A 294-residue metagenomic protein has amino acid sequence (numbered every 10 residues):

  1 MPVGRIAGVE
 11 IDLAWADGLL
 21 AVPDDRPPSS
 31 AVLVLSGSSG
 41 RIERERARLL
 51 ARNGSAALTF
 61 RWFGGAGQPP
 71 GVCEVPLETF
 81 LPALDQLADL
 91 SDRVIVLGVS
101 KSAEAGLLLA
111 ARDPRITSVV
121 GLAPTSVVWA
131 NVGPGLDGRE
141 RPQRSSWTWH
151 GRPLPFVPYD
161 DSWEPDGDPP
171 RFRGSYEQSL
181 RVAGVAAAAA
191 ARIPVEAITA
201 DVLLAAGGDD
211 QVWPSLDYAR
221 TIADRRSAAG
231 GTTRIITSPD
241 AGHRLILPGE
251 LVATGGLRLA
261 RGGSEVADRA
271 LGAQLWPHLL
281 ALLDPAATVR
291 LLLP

Functional and structural regions predicted by a protein language model:
M1-S30: N-terminal cap/lid segment of alpha/beta-hydrolase-fold proteins
S29, S36-R41, G208: Active-site glycine-rich loops that stabilize anionic/oxyanionic intermediates across multiple enzyme folds
G37-L49, W62: The serine-hydrolase catalytic nucleophile loop
S39, F63-I95: Catalytic nucleophile-loop/oxyanion-hole region of alpha/beta-hydrolase and closely related hydrolase-like folds
G40-R41, E45, D85-F156, S175-A186: Primarily recognizes the serine-hydrolase "nucleophile elbow" in alpha/beta-hydrolase and SGNH/GDSL folds
A51-Q68: Conserved alpha/beta-hydrolase
E164-R244: Serine-hydrolase catalytic core
A229-P294: C-terminal catalytic histidine-bearing segment of alpha/beta-hydrolase fold enzymes
